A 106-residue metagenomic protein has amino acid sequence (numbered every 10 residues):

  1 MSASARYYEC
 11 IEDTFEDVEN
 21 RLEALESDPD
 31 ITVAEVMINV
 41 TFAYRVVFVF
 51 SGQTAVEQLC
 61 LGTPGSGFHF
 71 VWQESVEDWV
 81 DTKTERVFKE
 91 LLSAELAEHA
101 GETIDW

Functional and structural regions predicted by a protein language model:
M1-W106: N-terminal intrinsically disordered, cationic/polar leader segments that include organellar targeting peptides
